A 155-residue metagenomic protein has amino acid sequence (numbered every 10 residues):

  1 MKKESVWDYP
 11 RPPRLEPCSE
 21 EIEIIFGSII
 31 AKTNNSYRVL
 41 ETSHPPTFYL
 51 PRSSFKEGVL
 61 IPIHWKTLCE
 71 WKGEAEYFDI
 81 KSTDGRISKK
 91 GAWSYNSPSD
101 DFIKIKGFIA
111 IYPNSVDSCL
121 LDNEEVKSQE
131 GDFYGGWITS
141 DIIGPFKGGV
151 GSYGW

Functional and structural regions predicted by a protein language model:
M1-W155: Terminal leader/tail segments of proteins
